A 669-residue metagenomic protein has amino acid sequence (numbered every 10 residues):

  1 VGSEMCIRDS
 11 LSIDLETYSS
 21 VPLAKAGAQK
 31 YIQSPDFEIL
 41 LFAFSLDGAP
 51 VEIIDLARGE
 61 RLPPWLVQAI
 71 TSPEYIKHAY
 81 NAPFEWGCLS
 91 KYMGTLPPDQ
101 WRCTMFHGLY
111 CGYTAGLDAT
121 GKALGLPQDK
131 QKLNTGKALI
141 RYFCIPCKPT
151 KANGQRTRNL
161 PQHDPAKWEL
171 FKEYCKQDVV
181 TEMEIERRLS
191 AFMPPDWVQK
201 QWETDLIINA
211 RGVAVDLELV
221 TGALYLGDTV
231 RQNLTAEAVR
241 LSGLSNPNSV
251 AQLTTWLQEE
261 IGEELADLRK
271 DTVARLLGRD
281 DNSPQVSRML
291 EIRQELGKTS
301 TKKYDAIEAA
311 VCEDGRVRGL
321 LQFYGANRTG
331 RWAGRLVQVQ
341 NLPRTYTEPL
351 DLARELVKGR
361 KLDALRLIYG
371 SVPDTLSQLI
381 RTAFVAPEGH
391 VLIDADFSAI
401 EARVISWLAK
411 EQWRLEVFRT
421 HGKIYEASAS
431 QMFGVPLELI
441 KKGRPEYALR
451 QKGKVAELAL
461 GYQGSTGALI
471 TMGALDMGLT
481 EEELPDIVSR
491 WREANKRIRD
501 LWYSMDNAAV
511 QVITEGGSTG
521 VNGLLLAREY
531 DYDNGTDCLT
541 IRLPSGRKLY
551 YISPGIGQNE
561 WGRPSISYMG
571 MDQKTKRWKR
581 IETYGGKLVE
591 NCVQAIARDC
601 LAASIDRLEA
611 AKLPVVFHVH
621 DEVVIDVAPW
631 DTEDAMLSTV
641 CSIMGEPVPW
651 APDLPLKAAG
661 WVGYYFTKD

Functional and structural regions predicted by a protein language model:
V1-I7: Short, small-residue-biased leader/transition segments that mark boundaries at the very start of proteins
R8-L23, L41-A43, D129, A138-L376 (+7 more regions): Conserved "right-hand" nucleotidyltransferase catalytic core of DNA-directed polymerases
S19, P83-G94, C111, T255-E260 (+1 more regions): Short active-site loop/helix that positions an aromatic residue
S34-F44, G48-S190, W202, E348 (+1 more regions): Active-site-proximal helix-loop-helix substrate-binding element of RNase H-like nuclease domains
L189-Q201, C600-V623: Active-site palm subdomain of RNA-directed nucleic acid polymerases
I424-E446, E560-V616: Generic long, charged, amphipathic alpha-helical segments
A628-D634: Helix N-cap motif at beta-to-alpha junctions
M636-G645: Short amphipathic alpha-helices in soluble, non-transmembrane regions that often serve as interface/regulatory elements
